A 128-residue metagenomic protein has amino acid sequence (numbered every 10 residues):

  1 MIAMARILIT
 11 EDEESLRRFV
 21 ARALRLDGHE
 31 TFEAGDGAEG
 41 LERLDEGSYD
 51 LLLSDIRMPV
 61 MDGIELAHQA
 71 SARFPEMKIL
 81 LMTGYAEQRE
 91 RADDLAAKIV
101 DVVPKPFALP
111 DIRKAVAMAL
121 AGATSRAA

Functional and structural regions predicted by a protein language model:
E11: Conserved acidic carboxylate
E14-F32, A119: Two-component/phosphorelay signaling modules centered on CheY-like receiver
D36-E39, D62-L66, T83: Acidic catalytic/metal-coordinating carboxylates
E42, I64-E76: Short amphipathic alpha-helix used as the core "switch/output" element in two-component signaling
S48-L53: Active-site beta3 strand of CheY-like receiver
M58: Receiver (REC) domain active-site loop signature in two-component systems and cognate sites in sensor histidine kinases
E65, K78, Y85-V103, P110 (+1 more regions): Alpha4 helix (beta4-alpha4-beta5 surface) of REC/receiver domains from two-component response regulators
F107-A119, T124: C-terminal output helix
